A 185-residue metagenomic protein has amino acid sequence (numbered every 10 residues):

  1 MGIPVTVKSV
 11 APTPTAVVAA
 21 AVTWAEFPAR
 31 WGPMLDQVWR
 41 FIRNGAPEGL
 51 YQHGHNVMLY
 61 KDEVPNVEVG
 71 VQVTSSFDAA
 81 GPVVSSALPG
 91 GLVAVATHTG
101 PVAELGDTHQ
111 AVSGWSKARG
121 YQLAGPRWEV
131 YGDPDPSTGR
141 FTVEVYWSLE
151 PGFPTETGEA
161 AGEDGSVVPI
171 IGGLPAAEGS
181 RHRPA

Functional and structural regions predicted by a protein language model:
M1-A185: A solvent-exposed interaction/effector surface
